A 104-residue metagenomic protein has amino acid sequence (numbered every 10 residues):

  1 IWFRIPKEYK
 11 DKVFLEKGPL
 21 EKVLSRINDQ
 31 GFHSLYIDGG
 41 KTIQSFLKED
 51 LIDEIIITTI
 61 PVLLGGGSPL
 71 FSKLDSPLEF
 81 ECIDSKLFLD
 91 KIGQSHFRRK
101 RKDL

Functional and structural regions predicted by a protein language model:
I1-L104: Enzymes that bind and transform nitrogen-containing heteroaromatic metabolites
